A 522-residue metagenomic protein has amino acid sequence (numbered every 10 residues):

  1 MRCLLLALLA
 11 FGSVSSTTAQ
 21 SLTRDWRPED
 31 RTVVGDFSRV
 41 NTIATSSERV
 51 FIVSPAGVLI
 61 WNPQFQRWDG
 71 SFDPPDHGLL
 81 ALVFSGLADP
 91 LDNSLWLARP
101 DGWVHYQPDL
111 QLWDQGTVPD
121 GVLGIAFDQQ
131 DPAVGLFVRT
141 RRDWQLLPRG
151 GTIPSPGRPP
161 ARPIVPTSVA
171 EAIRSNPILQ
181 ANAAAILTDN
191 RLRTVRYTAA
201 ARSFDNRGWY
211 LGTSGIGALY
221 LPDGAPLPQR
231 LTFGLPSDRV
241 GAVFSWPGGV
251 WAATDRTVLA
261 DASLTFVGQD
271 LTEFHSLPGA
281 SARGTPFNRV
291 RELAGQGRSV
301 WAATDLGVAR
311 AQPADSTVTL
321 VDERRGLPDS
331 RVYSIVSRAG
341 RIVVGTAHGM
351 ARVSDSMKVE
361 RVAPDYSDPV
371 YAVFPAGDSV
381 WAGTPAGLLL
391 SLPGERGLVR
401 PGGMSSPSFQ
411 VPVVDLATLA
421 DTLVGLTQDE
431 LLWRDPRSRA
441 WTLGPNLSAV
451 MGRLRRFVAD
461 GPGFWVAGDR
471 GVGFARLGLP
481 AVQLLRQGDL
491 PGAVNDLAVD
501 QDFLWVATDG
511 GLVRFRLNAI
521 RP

Functional and structural regions predicted by a protein language model:
C3-G12: Sec-dependent N-terminal signal peptides
S15-A19: Sec/Tat signal peptide C-region and signal peptidase I cleavage site
S21-S46, G70-L91, D114-D131, R141 (+9 more regions): Short coil-to-beta transitions that initiate beta-strands within beta-rich domains
R49-I52, S94-W96, G135-F137, G208-L211 (+7 more regions): Conserved beta-propeller blade signature
V53-G70: Beta-propeller domains
A56-L59, P100-V104, R141-Q145, S214-A218 (+7 more regions): Loop/turn residues immediately N-terminal
N62-Q66, Q107-Q111, P148-G151, P222-P226 (+7 more regions): Short loop/turn segments that connect beta-strands within beta-propeller blades
L97-V122: Surface-exposed, polar helix/loop patches in the mature regions of secreted/periplasmic/lumenal proteins that form
